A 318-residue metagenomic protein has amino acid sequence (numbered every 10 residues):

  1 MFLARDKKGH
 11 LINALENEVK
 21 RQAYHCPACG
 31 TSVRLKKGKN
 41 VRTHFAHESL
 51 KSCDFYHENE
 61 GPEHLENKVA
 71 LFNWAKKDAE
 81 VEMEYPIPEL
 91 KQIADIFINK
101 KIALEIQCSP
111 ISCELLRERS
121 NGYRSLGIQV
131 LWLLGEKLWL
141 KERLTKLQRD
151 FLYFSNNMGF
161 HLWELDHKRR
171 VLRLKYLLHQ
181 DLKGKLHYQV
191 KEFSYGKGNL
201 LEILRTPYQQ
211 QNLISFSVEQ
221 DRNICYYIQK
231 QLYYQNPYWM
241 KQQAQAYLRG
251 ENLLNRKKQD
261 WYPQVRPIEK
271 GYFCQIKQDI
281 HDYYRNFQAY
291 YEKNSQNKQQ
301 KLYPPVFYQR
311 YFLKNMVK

Functional and structural regions predicted by a protein language model:
M1-K77: N-terminal cysteine/histidine-rich coordination modules
K7-K8, K100, H167-K168: Short acidic-glycine loop/turn motifs at beta-strand connectors
A14-E18, V69-A103: Active-site metal-binding core of divalent-cation-utilizing nuclease and nuclease-like domains
K39, P88-E89, L115: Short secondary-structure boundary/capping elements
I96-S112, Y123: Conserved catalytic cores of phosphodiester-cleaving nucleases, focusing on short active-site segments
I111-V130, T145: Basic, amphipathic alpha-helical patches used to engage nucleic acids or provide basic targeting signals, exemplified
L126-M158: Nucleic-acid nuclease catalytic cores
L152-K318: Non-catalytic C-terminal interaction segments of nucleic acid-processing enzymes
